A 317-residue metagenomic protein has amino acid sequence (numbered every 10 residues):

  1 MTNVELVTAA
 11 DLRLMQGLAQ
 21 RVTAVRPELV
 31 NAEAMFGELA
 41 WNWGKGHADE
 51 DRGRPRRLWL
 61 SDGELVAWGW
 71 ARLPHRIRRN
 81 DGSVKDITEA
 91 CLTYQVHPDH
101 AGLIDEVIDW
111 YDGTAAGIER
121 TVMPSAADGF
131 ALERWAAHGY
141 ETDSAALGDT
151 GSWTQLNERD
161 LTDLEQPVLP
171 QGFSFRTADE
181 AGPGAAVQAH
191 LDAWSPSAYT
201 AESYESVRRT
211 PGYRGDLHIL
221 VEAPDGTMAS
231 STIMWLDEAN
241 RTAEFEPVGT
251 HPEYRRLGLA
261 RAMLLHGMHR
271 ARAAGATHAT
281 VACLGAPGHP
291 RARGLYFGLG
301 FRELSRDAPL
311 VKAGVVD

Functional and structural regions predicted by a protein language model:
M1-W43, Q166-Y199, T227: Short amphipathic alpha-helix that is part of the acyltransferase structural core
Q20-G117, P224, A229-E246, H251: Conserved donor-binding loop and adjoining core beta-sheet/short helix segment in diverse acyl/aminoacyl transferases
G44-R52, R209-R214, A286: Short loop/turn motifs at secondary-structure junctions and domain boundaries
H75-I77, E89-Q171, A308-K312: Acyl-donor-binding surface of acyltransferase catalytic domains
H100-G113, P247-P252, R256-A273, R293-G298: Conserved acetyl-CoA-binding loop-helix of GNAT-fold acetyltransferases
A115-A127, A271-L284: Conserved GNAT acetyl-CoA-binding A-motif
R134-E165, L265-H269, A276-D317: Active-site/acyl-donor-binding loops of N-acyltransferases
L161-A243: Flexible, substrate/cofactor-facing loop regions flanked by secondary structure within enzyme catalytic domains
